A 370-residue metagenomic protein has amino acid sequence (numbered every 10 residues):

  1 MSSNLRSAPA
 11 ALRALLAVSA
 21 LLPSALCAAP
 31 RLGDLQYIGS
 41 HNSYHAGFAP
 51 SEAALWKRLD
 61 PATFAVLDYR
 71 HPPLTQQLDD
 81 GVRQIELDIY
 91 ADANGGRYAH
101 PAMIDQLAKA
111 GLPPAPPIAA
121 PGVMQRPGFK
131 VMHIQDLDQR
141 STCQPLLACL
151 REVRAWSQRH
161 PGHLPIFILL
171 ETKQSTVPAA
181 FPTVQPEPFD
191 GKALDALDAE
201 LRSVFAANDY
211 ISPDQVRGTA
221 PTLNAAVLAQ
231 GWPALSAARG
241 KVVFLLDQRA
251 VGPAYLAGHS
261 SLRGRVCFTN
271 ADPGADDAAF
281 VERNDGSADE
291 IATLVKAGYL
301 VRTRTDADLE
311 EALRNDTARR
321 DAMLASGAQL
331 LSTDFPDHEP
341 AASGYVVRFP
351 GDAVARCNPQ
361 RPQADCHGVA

Functional and structural regions predicted by a protein language model:
S2-L15: Bacterial N-terminal signal peptides that target proteins for export
P9-A10, S19, D88: Intrinsically disordered, low-complexity Ser/Thr/Pro-rich tracts
R13-S24: Bacterial N-terminal signal peptides
L26-A370: Catalytic cores of phosphodiester-bond hydrolases, prominently lipid phosphodiesterases
